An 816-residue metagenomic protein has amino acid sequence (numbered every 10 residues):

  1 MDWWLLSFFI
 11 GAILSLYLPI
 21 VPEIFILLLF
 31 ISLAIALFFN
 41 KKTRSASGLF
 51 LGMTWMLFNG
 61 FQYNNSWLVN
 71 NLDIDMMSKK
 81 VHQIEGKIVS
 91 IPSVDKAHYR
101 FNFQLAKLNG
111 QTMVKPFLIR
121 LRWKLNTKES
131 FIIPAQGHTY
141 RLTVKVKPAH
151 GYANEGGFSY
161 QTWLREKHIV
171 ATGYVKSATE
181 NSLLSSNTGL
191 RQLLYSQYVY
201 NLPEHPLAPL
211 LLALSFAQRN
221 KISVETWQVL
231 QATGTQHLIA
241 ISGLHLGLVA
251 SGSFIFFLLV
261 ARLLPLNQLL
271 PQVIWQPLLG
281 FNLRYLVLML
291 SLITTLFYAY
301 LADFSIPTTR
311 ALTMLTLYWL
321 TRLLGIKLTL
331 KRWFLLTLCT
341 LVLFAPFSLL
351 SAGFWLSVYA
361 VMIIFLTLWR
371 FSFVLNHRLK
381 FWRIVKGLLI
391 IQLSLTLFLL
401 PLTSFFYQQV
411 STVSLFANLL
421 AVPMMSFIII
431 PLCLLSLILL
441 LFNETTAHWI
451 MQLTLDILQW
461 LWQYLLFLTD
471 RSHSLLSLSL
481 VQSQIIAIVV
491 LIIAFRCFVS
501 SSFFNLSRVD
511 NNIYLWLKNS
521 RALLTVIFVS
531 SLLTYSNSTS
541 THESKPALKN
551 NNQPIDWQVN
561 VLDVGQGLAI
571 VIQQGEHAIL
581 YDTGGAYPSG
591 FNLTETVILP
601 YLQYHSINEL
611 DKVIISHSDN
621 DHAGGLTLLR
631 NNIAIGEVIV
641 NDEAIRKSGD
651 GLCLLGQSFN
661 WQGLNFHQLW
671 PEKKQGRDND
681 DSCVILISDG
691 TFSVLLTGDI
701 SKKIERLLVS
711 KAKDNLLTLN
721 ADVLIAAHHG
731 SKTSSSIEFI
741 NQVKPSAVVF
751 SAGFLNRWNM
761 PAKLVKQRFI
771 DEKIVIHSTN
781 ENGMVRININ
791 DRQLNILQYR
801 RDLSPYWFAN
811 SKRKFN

Functional and structural regions predicted by a protein language model:
M1-D2, V21, I239-G247, L283-V287 (+5 more regions): Membrane-interface micro-motifs in multi-pass membrane enzymes
M1-V81, Q136, T172, T179 (+3 more regions): N-terminal leader/targeting segments
F8-F9, T295, A299-Y300, F304-L491 (+5 more regions): Internal transmembrane alpha-helical bundles of multi-pass membrane proteins
G11, G86, G353, L399 (+3 more regions): Residue-level signal for inorganic ion chemistry
M53-H237, F591, T596-Y604, E609 (+5 more regions): Membrane-interface helix/helix-cap signal primarily in integral membrane proteins
Y99, N109-Q111, E129-I132, Q136-T143 (+4 more regions): Non-globular, low-confidence helical/coil segments that flank catalytic cores
G151-A153, L259-L283, R322-W333, W369-F381: Alpha-helical transmembrane bundle and helix-membrane interface signal in multi-pass integral membrane proteins
E166-M314, L397, F666, S693-G698 (+2 more regions): Aromatic-rich juxtamembrane segments at the membrane interface
